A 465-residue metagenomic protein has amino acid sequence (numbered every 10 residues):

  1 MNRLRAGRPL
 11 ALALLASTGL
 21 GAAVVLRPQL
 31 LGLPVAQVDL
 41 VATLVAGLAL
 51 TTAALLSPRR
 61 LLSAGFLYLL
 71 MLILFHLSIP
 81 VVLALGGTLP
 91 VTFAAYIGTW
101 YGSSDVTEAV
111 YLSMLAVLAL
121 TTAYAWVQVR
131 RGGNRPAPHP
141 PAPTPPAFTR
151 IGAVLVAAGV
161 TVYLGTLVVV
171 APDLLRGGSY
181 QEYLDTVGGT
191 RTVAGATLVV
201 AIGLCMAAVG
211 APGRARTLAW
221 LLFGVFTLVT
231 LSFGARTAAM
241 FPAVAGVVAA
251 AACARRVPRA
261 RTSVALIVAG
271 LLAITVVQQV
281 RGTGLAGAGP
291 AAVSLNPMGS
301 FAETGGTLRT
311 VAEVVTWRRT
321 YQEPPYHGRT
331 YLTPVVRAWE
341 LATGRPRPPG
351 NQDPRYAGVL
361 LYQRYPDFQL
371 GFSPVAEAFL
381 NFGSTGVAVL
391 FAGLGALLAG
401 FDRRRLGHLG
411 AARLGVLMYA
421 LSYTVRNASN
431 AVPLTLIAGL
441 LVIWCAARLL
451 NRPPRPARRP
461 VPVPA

Functional and structural regions predicted by a protein language model:
M1-P136, G246-A273, N430-A447, P456-P464: N-terminal "leader" segments that precede or initiate the main folded domain
R5-L15, R60-L74, I151-G152, G213-L221 (+1 more regions): Membrane-interfacial loop-to-transmembrane alpha-helix junctions, especially the N-terminal start
R8, L12-A16, V25-P28, G234 (+3 more regions): Conserved luminal/periplasmic juxtamembrane motif of membrane-embedded glycan-processing enzymes
S17-R27, M71-A84, A158-T166, F223-L231 (+2 more regions): Aromatic-anchored segments of alpha-helical transmembrane domains
L33-L40, Y96-Y101, A125-R256, R261 (+1 more regions): Membrane-embedded catalytic interface detector for glycan/lipid assembly enzymes
V41-L50, M114-L118, G159, L167 (+4 more regions): Hydrophobic alpha-helical transmembrane segments
Y180, L272-L394: Small-residue-enriched transmembrane helix-hairpin modules in multi-pass membrane proteins
D367-A465: Hydrophobic alpha-helical segments
